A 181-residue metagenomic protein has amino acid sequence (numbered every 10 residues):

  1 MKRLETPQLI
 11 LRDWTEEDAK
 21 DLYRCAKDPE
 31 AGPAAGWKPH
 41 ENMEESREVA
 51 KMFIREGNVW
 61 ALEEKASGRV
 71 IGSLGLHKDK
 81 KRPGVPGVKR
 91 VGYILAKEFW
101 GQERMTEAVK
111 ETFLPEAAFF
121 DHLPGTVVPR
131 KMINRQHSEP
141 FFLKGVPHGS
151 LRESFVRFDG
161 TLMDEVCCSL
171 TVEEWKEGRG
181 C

Functional and structural regions predicted by a protein language model:
M1-P33, V59, E63-C181: Acyl-donor (CoA/ACP) binding surface of acyl/acetyltransferases
E30-K51: Conserved GNAT-fold acetyl-CoA-binding loop/helix
K51-E56, V146: Short loop/turn motifs at secondary-structure junctions and domain boundaries
